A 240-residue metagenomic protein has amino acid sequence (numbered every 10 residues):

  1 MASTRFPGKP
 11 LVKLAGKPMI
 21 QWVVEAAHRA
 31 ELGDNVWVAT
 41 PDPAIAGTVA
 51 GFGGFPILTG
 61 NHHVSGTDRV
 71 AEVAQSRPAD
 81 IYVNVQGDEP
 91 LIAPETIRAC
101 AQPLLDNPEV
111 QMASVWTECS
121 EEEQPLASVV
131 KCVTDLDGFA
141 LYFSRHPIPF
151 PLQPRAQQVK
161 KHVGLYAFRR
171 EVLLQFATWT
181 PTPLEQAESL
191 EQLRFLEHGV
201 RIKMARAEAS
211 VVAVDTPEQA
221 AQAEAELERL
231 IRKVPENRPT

Functional and structural regions predicted by a protein language model:
M1, G60-G66, A209-V211: Short, acidic/turn-prone active-site loops that include or flank metal/cofactor- and phosphate-binding residues
M1-A39: N-terminal glycine-rich phosphate-binding loop and ensuing alpha1 helix
G33, A79, N107-V110, V200: Short, high-confidence coil segments that cap the C-terminus of an alpha-helix and link into the following beta-strand
W37, P43-Q102: Short phosphate-binding loop-to-helix
T40-P41, I92, F168, D215: A conserved hydrophobic position in a structured secondary element of the catalytic/binding core that shapes
I92-T182: Conserved core of the sugar-phosphate nucleotidyltransferase
Q157-N237: Conserved alpha/beta core of the MobA/IspD/sugar-nucleotide pyrophosphorylase nucleotidyltransferase superfamily
